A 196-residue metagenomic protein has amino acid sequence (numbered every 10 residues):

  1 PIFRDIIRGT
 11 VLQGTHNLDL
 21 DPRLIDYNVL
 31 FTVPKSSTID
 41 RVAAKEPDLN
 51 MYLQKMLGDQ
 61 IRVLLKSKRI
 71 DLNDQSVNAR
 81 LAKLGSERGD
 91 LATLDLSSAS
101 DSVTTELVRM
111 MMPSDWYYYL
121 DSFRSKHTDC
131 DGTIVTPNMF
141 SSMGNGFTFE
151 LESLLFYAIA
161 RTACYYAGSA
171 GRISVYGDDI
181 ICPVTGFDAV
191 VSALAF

Functional and structural regions predicted by a protein language model:
I2-F196: Core nucleotidyl-transferase/polymerase catalytic module
